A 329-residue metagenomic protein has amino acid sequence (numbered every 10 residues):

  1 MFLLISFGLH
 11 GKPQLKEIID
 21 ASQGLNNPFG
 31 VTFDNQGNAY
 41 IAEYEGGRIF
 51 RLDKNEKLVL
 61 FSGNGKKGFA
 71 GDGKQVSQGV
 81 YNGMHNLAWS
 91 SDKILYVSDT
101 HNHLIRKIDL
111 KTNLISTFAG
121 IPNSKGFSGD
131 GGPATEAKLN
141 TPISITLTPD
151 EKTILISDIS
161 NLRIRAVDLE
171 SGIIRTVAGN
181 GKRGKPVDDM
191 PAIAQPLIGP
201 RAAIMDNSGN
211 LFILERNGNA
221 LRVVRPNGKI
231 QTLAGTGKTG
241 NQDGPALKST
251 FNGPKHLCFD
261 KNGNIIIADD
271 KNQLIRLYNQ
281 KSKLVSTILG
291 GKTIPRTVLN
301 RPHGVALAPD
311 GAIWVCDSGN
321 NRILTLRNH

Functional and structural regions predicted by a protein language model:
F2-L9: Hydrophobic h-region of N-terminal signal peptides that target proteins for export in Gram-negative bacteria
Q14-F29, K57-G83, N113-T141, S171-G199 (+2 more regions): Gly/Pro-rich loop segments of beta-rich domains
D20-G47: Beta-strand-rich domains and repeat architectures in extracellular enzymes and scaffolds, especially beta-propellers
F33-Q36, W89-D92, L147-E151, M205-S208 (+2 more regions): Residue-level detector of Asp-centered blade-edge/turn motifs that repeat once per structural unit in beta-propeller
N38-Y40, I94-Y96, T153-L155, N210-F212 (+2 more regions): Conserved beta-propeller blade signature
Y44, T100, I159, R216 (+2 more regions): Short loop/turn segments immediately following the C-termini of beta-strands
G47-F50, H103-R106, L114, L162-A166 (+3 more regions): A short loop-to-beta-strand structural motif that recurs across blades of beta-propeller domains
R301-H329: Blade-level signature of beta-propeller repeat domains, shared across WD40, Kelch, NHL, RCC1 and BNR/Asp-box propellers
